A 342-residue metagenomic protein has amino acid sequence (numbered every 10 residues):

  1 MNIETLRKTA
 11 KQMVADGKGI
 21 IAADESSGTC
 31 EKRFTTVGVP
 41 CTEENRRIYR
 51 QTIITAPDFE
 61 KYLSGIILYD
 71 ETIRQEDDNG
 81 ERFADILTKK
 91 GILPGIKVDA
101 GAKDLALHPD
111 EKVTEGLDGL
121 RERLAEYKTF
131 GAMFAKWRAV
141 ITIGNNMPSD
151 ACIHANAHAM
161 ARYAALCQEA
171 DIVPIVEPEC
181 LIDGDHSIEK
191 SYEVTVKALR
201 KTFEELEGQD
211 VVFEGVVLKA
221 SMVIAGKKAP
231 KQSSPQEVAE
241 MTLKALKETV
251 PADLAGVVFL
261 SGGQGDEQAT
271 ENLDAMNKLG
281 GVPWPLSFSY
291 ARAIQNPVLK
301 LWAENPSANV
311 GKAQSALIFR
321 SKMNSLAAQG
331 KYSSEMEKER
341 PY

Functional and structural regions predicted by a protein language model:
M1-F130, I143, K231, P235 (+4 more regions): Alpha/beta catalytic barrel-like cores
T42, W137, V176, L218 (+1 more regions): Conserved, mostly hydrophobic/aromatic
I66, A135, P174-I175, V216 (+1 more regions): Hydrophobic residues within beta-strands of alpha/beta enzymes
D70, A139, A220: Residues that line or immediately flank small-molecule/substrate-binding pockets and catalytic motifs
L93, V173, G215-V217, G256: Proline-centered loop/turn at the N-terminus of a beta-strand
A100, I141, C180, M222-I224: Short, histidine-centered active-site or binding-site loop motifs used for metal coordination, general acid-base
L120-L206: Helix-rich catalytic cores of soluble enzyme domains
I182, H186-D253: Catalytic core of soluble alpha/beta enzymes
